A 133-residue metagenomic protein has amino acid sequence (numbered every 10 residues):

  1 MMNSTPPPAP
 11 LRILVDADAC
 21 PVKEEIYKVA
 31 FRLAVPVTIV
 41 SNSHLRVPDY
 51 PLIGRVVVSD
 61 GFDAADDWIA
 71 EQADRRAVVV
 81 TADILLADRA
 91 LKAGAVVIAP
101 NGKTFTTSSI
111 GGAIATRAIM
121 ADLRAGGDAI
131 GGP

Functional and structural regions predicted by a protein language model:
M2-P133: Nuclease catalytic cores that cleave nucleic-acid phosphodiester bonds, predominantly acidic two-metal-ion
